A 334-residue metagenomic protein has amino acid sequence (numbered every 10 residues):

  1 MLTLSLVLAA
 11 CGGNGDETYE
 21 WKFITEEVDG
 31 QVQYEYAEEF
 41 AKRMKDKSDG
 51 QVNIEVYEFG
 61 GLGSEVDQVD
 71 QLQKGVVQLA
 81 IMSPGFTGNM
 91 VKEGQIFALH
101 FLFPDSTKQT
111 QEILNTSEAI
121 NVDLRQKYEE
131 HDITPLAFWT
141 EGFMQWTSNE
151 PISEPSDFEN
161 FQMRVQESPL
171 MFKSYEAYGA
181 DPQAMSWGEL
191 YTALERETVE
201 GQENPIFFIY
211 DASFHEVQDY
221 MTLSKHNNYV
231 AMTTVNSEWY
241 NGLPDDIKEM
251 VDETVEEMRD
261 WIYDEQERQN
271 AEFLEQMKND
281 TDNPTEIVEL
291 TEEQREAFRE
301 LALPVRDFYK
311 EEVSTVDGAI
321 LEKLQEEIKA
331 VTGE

Functional and structural regions predicted by a protein language model:
M1-T3: Sec-dependent N-terminal signal peptides
V7-A10: C-terminal motif of bacterial Sec signal peptides marking the signal peptidase cleavage site
G12-Q109, H131-E334: N-terminal secretory/targeting leader peptides
S106-R125: A gly/proline- and charged-residue-enriched helix-loop-helix capping module
